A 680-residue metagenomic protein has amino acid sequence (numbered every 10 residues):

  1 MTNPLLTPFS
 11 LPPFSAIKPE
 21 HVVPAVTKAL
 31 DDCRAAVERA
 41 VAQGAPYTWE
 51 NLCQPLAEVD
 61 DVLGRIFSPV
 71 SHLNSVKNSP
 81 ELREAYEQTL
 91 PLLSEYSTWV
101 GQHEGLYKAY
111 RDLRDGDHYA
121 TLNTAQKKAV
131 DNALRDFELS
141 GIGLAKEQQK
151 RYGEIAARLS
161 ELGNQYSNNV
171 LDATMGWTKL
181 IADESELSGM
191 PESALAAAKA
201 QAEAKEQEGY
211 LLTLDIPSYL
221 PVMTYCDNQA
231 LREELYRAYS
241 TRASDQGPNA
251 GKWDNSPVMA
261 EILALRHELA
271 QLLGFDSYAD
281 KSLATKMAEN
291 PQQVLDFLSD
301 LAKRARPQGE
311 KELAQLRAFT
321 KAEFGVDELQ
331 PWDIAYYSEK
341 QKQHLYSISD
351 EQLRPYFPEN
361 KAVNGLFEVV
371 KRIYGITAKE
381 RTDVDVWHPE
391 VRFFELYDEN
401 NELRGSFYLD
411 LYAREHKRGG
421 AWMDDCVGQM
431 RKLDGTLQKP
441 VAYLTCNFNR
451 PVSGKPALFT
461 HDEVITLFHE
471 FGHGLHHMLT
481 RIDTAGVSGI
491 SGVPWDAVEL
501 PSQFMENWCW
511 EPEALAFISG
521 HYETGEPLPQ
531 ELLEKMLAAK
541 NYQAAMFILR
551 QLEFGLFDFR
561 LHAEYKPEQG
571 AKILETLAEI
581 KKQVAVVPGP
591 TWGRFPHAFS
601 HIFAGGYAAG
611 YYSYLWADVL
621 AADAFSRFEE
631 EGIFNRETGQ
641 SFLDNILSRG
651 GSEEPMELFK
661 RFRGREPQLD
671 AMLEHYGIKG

Functional and structural regions predicted by a protein language model:
M1-M190, F628: N-terminal helix-rich structural modules
M1-P24, K28, A197, G209-L211 (+11 more regions): C-terminal, non-catalytic "cap/extension" segments appended to globular domains
T7-H21, V70-T89, D112-E154, T213-P257 (+5 more regions): Short His/Asp/Glu-rich catalytic/ion-coordination signatures at enzyme active sites or charged loops
A40-C53, V76-P80, N249-K252, K281 (+2 more regions): Short, surface-exposed loop/turn segments at secondary-structure junctions
D61-H72, R135, R237, I334-K342 (+2 more regions): Short, hydrophobic/amphipathic alpha-helical patches that form generic packing surfaces within helical domains
A125, A129-V130, R158-E161, N168 (+10 more regions): Active-site-proximal, well-structured secondary-structure segments within enzyme catalytic domains
P217-Y219, L269, E399-N401, L411-R414 (+5 more regions): Short, glycine-/Ser/Thr-/acidic-enriched flexible segments
N449-L467: Short pre-active-site segment immediately N-terminal to the catalytic Zn-binding motif
